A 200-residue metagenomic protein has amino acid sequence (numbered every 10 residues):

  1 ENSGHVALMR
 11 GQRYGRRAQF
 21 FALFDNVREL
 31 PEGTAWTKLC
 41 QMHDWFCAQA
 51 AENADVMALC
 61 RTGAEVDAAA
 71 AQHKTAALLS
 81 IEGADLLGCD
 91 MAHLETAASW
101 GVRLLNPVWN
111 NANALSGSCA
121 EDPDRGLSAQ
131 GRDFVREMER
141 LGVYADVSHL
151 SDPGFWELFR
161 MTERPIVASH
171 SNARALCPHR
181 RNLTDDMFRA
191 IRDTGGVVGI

Functional and structural regions predicted by a protein language model:
E1-D124, A129, P178-I200: N-terminal hydrophobic targeting/anchoring segments and the immediately downstream early-domain regions of hydrolases
Q130-I200: Catalytic pocket-lining loop regions of alpha/beta-barrel enzymes, especially the amidohydrolase/enolase/GH5 lineages
